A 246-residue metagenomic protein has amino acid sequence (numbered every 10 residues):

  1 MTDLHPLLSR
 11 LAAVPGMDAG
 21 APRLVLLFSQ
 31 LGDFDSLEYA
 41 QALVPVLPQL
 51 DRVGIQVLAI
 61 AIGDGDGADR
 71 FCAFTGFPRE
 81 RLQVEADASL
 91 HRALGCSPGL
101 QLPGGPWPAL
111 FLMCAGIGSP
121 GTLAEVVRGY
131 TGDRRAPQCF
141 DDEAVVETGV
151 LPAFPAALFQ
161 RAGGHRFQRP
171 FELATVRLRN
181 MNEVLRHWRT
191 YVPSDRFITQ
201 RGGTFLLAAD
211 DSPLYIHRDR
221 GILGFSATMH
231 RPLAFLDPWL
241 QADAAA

Functional and structural regions predicted by a protein language model:
M1-R23: A short beta-strand-turn-helix
L8, E80-E85: Short acidic-hydrophobic, aromatic-tinged amphipathic segments that line or gate anion-handling sites
P15-L50, Q56-V57: Short active-site neighborhood of thiol/selenol oxidoreductases, capturing the structured segment around
Q30-F34, G65, G221-I222: Short acidic, S/G/P-rich loop/turn micro-motifs used as interaction or catalytic elements
Y39-F74, L90: Structural microenvironment flanking redox-active thiols in thiol-disulfide oxidoreductases
I55, Q200-R201, H230: Residues lining hydrophobic/aromatic ligand-binding pockets adjacent to catalytic sites
E85-G221: Thiol/selenol-based redox catalytic cores and closely related redox-interacting motifs
R220-Q241: A short, polar/charged loop-to-alpha-helix boundary motif
